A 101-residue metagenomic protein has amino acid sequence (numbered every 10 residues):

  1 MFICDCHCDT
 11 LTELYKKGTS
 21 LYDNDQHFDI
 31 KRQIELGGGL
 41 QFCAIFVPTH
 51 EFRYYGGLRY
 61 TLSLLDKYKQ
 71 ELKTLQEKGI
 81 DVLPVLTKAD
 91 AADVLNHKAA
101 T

Functional and structural regions predicted by a protein language model:
M1-T101: N-terminal hydrophobic targeting/anchoring segments and the immediately downstream early-domain regions of hydrolases
